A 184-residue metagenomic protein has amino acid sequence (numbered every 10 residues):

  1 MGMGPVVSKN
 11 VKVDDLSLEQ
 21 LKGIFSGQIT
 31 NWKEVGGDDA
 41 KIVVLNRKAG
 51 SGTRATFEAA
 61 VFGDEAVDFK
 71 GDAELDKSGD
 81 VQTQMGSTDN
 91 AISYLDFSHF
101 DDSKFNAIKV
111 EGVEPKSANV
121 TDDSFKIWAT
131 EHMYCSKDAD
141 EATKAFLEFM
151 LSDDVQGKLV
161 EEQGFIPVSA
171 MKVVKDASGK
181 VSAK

Functional and structural regions predicted by a protein language model:
M1-K184: Exported/periplasmic ABC-transporter solute-binding proteins
